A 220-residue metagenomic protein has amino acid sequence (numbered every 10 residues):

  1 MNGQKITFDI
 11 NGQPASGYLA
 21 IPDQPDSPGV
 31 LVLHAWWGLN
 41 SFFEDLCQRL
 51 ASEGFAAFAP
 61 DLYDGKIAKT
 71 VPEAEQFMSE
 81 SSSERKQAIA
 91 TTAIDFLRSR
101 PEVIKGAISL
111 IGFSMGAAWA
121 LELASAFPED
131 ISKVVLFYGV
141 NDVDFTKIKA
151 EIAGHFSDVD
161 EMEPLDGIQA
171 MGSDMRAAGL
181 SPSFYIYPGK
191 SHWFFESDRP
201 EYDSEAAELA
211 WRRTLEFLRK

Functional and structural regions predicted by a protein language model:
K5-E102, F194-F195: Serine-hydrolase catalytic machinery in alpha/beta-hydrolase-like enzymes
E53, R100, F127-D130, A178 (+1 more regions): Conserved dinucleotide-binding and phosphotransfer motif residues
F58-A59, L136, F184: Hydrophobic residues in well-ordered beta-strands that form the structural core
T92-K149: Primarily recognizes the serine-hydrolase "nucleophile elbow" in alpha/beta-hydrolase and SGNH/GDSL folds
N141-E151, D160, E216-L218: Conserved serine/cysteine hydrolase catalytic core
G154-F156: Short beta-strand/loop motif that positions the catalytic acidic residue of the alpha/beta-hydrolase fold
P164-D174: Short alpha-helix in the alpha/beta-hydrolase fold that links the catalytic acid
R176, S181-K220: C-terminal catalytic histidine-bearing segment of alpha/beta-hydrolase fold enzymes
